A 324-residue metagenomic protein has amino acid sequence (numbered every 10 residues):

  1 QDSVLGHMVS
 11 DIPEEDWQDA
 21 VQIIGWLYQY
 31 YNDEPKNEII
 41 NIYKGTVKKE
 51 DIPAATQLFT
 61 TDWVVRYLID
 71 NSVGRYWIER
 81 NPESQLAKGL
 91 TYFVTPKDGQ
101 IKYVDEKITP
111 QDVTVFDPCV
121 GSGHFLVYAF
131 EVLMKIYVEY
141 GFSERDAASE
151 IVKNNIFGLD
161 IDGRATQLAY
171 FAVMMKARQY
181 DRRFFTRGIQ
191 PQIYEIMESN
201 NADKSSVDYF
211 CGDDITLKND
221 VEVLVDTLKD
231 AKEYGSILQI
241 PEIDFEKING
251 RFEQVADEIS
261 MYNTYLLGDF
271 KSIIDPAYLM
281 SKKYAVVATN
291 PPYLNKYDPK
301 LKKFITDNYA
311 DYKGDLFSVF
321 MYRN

Functional and structural regions predicted by a protein language model:
Q1-K44, I237-N249: Long recognition/docking surfaces used for binding and targeting
Y43-R323: SAM-dependent methyltransferase catalytic region
